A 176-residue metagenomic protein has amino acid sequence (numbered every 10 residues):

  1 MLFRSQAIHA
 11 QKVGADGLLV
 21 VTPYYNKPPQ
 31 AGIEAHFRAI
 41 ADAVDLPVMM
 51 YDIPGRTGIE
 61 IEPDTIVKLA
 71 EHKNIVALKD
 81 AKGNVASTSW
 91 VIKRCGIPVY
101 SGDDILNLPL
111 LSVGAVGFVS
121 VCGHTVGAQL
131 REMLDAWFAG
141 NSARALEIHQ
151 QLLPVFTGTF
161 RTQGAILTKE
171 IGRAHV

Functional and structural regions predicted by a protein language model:
M1-L2: Short, small-residue-biased leader/transition segments that mark boundaries at the very start of proteins
Q6-H36: Active-site gating/metal-coordination segments in enzymes
P28-A31, A35, V48, I53-I59: Juxtamembrane helix-loop boundary signature in multi-pass membrane transporters
A39-A43, P54-F160: Catalytic alpha/beta core domains of metabolic enzymes, predominantly
A174-V176: A short, hydrophobic C-terminal helix/tail in secreted or cell-surface proteins
